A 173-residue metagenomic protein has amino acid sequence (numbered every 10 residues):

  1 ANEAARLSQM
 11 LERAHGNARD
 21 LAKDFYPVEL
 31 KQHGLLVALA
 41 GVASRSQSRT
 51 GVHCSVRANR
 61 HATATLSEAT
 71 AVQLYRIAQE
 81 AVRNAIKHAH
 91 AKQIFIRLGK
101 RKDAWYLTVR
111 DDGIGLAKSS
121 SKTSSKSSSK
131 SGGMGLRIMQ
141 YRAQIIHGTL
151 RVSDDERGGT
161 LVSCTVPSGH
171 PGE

Functional and structural regions predicted by a protein language model:
A1-E173: Coiled-coil dimerization/phosphotransfer module
